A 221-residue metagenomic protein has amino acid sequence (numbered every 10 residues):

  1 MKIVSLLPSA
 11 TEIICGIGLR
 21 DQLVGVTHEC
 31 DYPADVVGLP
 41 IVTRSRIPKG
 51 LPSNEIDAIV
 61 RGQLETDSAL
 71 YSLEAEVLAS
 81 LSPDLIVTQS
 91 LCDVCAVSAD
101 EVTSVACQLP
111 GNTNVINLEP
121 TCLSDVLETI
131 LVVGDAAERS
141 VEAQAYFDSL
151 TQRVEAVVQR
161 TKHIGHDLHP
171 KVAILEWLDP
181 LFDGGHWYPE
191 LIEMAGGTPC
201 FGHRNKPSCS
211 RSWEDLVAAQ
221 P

Functional and structural regions predicted by a protein language model:
M1-P221: N-terminal ligand-binding lobe of clamshell/alpha-beta domains
